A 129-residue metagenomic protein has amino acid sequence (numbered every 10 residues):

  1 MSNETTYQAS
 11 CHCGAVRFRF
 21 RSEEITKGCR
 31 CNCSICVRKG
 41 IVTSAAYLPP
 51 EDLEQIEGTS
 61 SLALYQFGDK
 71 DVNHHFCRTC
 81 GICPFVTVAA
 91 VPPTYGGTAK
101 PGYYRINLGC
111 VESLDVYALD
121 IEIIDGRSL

Functional and structural regions predicted by a protein language model:
M1-S10, A15-L129: A short Gly-Trp-Pro
